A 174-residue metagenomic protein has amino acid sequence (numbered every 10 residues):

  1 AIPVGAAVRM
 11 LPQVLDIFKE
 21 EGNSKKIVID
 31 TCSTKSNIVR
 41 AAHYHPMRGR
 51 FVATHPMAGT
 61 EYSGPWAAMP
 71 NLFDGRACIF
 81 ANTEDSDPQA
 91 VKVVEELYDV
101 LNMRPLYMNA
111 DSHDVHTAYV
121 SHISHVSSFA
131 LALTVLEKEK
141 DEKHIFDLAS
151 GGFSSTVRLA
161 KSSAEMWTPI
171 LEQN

Functional and structural regions predicted by a protein language model:
A1, Y44-R48, A68-L72, H122-V126: Short, hinge-like loop/turn segments at secondary-structure boundaries
P3-A7: Helix-capping/helix-break motifs at membrane-protein junctions, especially on the cytosolic side just before or after
M10-W66: Rossmann-like NAD(P)(H) cofactor-binding subdomain of soluble oxidoreductases
T60-C78: Predominantly a Rossmann-like dinucleotide-binding segment in NAD(P)-dependent oxidoreductases
L72-K161: Internal alpha-helical scaffold of NAD(P)-dependent oxidoreductase catalytic cores
A164: A conserved mid-domain beta-alpha-beta active-site/ligand-binding segment of alpha/beta enzyme cores
N174: Catalytic cores of secreted/periplasmic or lumenal enzymes
